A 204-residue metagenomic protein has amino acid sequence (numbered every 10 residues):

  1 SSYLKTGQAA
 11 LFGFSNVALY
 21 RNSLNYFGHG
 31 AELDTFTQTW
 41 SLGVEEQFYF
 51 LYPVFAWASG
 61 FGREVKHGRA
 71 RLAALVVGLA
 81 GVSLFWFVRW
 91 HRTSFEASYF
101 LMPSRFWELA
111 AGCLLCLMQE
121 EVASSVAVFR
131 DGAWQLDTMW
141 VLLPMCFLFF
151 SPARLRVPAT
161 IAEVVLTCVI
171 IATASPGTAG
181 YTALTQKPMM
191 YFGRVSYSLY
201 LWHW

Functional and structural regions predicted by a protein language model:
S1-W204: Membrane-interface helix/loop caps of multi-pass membrane proteins
